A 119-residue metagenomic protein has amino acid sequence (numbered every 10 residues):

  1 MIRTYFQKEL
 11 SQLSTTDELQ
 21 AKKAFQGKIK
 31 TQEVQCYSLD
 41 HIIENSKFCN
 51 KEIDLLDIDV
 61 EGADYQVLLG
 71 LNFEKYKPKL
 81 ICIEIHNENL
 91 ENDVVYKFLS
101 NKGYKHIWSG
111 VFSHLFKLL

Functional and structural regions predicted by a protein language model:
M1-L119: Phosphate/nucleotide-binding beta-alpha loop and adjacent structural elements of enzyme active sites
